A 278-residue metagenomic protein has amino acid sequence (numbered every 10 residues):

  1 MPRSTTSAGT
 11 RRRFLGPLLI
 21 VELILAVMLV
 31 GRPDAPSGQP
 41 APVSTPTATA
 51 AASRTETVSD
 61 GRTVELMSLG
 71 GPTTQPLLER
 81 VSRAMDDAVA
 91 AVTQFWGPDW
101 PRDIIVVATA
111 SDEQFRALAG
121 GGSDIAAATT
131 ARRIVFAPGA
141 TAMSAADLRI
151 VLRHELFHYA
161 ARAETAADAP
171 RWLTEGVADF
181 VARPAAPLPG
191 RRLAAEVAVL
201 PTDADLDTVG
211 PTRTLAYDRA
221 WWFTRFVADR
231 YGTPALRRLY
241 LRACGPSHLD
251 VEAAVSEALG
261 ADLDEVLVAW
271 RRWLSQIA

Functional and structural regions predicted by a protein language model:
M1-S59, A278: N-terminal low-structure segments adjacent to metalloprotease catalytic domains across cellular compartments
R32-D34, T93-P98, W221: Short, surface-exposed loop and linker segments with low hydrophobicity and enrichment for Pro/Ser/Thr
P36-A50, V106-D112, R132-P138, V177-P184 (+2 more regions): Short, mixed-charge, low-aromatic patches
A52-P170, L188-P189, H248-V251: Juxtacatalytic substrate-recognition/specificity segment
T129-R133, A146-V151, E164-A278: Acidic/His/Gly-enriched intrinsically disordered linker/tail segments that often contain short helix/coil "MoRF-like"
